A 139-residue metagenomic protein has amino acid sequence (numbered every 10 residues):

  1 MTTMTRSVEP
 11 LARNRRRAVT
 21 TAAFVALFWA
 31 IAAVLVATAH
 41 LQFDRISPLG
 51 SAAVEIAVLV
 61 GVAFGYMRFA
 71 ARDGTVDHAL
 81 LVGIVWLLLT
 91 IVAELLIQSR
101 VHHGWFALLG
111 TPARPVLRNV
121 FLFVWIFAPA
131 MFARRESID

Functional and structural regions predicted by a protein language model:
T2-D139: Juxtamembrane/disordered regions of integral membrane proteins
